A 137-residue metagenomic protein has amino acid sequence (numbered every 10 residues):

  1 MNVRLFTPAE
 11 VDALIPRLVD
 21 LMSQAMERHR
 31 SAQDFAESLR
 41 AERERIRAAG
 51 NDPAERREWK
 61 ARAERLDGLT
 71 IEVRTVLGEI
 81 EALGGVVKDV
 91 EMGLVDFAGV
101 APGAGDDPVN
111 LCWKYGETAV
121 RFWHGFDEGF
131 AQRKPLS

Functional and structural regions predicted by a protein language model:
M1-R45: Long, hydrophobic N-terminal alpha-helical segment
V3, T7-E10, L21, A48 (+4 more regions): Generic structural signal for short, flexible, solvent-exposed coil/loop and linker residues
R4-F6, D12, A49, R56 (+3 more regions): Extended, charge-rich alpha-helical interface modules
L18-F35, R62, L66-L69, V73-V76 (+1 more regions): Amphipathic alpha-helical coiled-coil segments
R28, F35, L39-E42, I46-A49 (+3 more regions): Hydrophobic stripe of amphipathic alpha-helices that form coiled-coil interfaces
D34-T70: Structured domain cores in non-transmembrane regions
D67, I71-S137: Glycine-rich, aromatic-bearing surface loops/beta-hairpins
